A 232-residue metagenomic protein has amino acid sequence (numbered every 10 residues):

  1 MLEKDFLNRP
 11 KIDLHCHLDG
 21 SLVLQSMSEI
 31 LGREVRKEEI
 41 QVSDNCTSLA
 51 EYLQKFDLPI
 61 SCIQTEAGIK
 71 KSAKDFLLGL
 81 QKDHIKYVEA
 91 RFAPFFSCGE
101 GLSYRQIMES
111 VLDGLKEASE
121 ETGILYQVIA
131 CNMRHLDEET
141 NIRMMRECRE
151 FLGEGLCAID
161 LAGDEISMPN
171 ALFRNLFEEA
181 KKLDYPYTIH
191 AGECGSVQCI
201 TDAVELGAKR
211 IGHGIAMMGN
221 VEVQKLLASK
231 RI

Functional and structural regions predicted by a protein language model:
M1-D184, C194-C199, E205, K209-R210 (+1 more regions): Metal-cofactor-binding active-site regions of metalloenzymes
H190: Active-site glycine-centered loops adjacent to acidic/histidine catalytic or metal-binding residues that shape
